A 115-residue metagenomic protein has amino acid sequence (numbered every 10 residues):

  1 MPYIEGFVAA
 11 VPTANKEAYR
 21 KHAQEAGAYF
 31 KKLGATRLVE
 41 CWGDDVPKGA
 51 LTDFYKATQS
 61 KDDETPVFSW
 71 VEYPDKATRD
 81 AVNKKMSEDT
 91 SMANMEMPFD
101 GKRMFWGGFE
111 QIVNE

Functional and structural regions predicted by a protein language model:
Y3, A14, H22, D63-P66 (+1 more regions): Generic preference for well-ordered secondary structure
Y3-E40: N-terminal first-folded block
I4-V11, A50-M86: Short, well-ordered beta-strand segments in beta-rich or mixed alpha/beta enzyme and ligand-binding folds
E17, A77-R79, N114: Residue-level signal for secondary-structure boundary sites
R20-A26, V82-D89: Short amphipathic alpha-helices in soluble, non-transmembrane regions that often serve as interface/regulatory elements
Q24, W42-D44, W70-Y73: Bulky hydrophobic/aromatic packing residues
K31, A35-D62, S91-E115: Glycine-rich beta-strand-turn "strand-cap" elements at beta-sheet edges
